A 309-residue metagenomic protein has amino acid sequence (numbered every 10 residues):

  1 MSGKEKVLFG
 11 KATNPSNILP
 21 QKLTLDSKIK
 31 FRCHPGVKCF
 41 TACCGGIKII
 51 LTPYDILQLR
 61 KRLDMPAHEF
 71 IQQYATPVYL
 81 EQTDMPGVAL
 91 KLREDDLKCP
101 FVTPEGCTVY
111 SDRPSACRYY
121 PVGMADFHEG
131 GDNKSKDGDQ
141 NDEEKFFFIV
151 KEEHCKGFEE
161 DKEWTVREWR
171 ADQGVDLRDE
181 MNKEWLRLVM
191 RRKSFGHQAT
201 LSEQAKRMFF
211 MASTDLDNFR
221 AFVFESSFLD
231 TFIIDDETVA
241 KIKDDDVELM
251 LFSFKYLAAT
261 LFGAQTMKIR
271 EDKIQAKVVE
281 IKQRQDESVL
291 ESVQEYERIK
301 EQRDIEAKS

Functional and structural regions predicted by a protein language model:
M1-A42, K48-L51, D55, K61-H68 (+3 more regions): Short loop/turn segments that flank or connect secondary-structure elements
